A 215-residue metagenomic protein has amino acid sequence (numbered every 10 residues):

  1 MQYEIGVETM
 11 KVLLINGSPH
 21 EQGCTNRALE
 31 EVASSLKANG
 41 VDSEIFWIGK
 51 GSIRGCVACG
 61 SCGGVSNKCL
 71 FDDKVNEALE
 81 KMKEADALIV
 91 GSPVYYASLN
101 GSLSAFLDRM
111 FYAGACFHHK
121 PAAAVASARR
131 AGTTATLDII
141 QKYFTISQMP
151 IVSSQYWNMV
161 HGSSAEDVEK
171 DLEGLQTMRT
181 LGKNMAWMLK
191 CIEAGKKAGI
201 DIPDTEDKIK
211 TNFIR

Functional and structural regions predicted by a protein language model:
M1-T9: Short, Lys/Arg-enriched N-terminal segments with co-localized hydrophobic residues within the first ~10-30 amino acids
K11-N39: N-terminal beta1-alpha1 ligand-phosphate binding loop
I15-G17, I48, A126-R129: Cofactor-binding loop segments of dinucleotide-utilizing enzymes, especially the Rossmann-like FAD- and NAD(P)+-binding
V41-G51: A short beta-strand-loop structural module common to alpha/beta enzyme folds
G51-M82, E206-R215: Cysteine-cluster motifs in flexible loop/terminal segments that predominantly coordinate metals
G64-Y156: Helix-loop-strand module that forms the ligand-binding subsite of alpha/beta enzymes
P150-R215: Glycine-rich phosphate/pyrophosphate-binding loop and the adjoining helix
